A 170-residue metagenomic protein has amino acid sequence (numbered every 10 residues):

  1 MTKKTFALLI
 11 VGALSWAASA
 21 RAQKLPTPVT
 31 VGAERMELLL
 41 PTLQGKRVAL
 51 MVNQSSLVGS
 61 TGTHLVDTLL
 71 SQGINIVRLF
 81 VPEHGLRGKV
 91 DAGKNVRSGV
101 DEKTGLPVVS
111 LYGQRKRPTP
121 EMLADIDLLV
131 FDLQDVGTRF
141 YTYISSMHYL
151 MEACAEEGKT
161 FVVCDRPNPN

Functional and structural regions predicted by a protein language model:
M1-K24: Bacterial Sec-dependent N-terminal signal peptides
L25-T27, H84-L86, N95-R97: A cross-family phosphate/adenosyl-ligand binding-site feature
T27-I74: N-terminal phosphate-binding or glycine-rich loops at protein starts, especially the Walker A/P-loop of NTPases
V48, V77, D127: Conserved acidic residues
Q54-V58, E83-R87, R115-K116, D135-F140 (+1 more regions): Solvent-exposed loop/turn segments at secondary-structure junctions within structured extracellular/periplasmic domains
V77-E83: Short internal beta-strands
V96-I126, T138: Glycine-rich oxoanion-binding loops at beta->alpha junctions
A124, F131-N170: Active-site histidine-anchored catalytic micro-motif
